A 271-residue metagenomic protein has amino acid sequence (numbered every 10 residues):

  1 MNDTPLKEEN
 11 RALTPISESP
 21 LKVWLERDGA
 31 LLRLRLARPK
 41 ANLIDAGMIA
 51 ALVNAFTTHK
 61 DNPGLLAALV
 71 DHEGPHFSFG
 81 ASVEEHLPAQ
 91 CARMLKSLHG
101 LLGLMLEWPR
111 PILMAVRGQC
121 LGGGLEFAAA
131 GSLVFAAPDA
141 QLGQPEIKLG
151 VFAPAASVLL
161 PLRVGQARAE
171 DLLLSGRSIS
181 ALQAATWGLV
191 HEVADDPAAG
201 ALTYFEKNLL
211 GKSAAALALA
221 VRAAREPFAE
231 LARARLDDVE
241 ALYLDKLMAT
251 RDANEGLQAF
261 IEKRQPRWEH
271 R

Functional and structural regions predicted by a protein language model:
M1-E73, E107: Conserved CoA-thioester-binding segment of acyl-CoA-metabolizing enzymes
A50-A51, G64, D71-L104, C120 (+1 more regions): Glycine- (often His-adjacent) and acidic-residue-rich active-site loop that binds/positions the CoA thioester
G80-A81, L160, R168-R177: Short helix- or helix-capping micro-motifs that position conserved polar/aromatic residues at function-defining sites
G103-L149, S178: Glycine-rich beta-to-alpha active-site loop
S132-L133, D171, S175-R177, Q183 (+1 more regions): Well-ordered beta-strand positions
F135-A140, V190-D238, R251, R267-R271: C-terminal long alpha-helix characteristic of the crotonase
